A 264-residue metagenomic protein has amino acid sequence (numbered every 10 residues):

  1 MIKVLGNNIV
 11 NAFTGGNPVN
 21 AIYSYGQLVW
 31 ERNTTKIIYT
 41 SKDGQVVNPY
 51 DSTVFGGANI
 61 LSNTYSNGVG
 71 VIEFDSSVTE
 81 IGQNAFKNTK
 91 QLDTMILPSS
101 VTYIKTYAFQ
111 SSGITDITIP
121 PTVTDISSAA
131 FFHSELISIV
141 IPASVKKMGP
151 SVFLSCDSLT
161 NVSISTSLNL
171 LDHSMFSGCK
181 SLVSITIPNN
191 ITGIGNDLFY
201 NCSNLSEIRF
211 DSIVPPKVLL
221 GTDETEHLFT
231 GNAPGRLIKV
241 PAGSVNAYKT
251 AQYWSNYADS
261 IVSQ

Functional and structural regions predicted by a protein language model:
M1-N33: Enriched but not universal
V4, V10, S206-E226: Extracellular/surface-exposed low-complexity repeats and stalk/linker segments enriched in Gly/Pro and small polar
Q27-I37, S77, N88: Short domain-boundary/entry signatures in modular proteins, especially in secreted/extracellular architectures
N33-T64: Extracellular, modular beta-sheet/disulfide-rich ectodomains of secreted and cell-surface proteins
Y39-G44, N67-T79, K90-Y103, S112-D125 (+6 more regions): Structural signature of tandem-repeat unit edges
G82-A85, K105-A108, S127-A130, G149-L154 (+3 more regions): Consensus positions within tandem repeat domains that build extended binding/scaffold surfaces
A251-N256: Helix-loop-beta element that forms the nucleotide-linked donor phosphate-binding surface in glycosyltransferases
